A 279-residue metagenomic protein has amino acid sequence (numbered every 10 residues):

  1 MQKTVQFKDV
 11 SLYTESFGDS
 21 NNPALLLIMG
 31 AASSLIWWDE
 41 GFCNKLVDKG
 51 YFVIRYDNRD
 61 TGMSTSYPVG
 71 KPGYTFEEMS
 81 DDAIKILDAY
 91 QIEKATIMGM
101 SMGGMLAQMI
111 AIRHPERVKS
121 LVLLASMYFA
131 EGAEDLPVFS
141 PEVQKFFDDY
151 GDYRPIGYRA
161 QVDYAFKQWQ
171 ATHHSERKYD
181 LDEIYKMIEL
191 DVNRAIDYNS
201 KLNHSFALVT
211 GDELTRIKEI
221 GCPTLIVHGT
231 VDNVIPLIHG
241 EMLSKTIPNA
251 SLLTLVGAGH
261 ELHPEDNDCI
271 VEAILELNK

Functional and structural regions predicted by a protein language model:
V10-S66: Conserved HGGG/HGGXW glycine-rich cap/lid loop of the alpha/beta-hydrolase fold
E77-A95: Conserved acidic catalytic loop of the alpha/beta-hydrolase fold
E93-D135: Conserved hydrolase catalytic core segment
L121-P155: Flexible "cap/lid" loop of the alpha/beta hydrolase fold
P141-D149, Y153-T215, C222, M242: Alpha/beta-hydrolase
I220, I226-H228: Short beta-strand/loop motif that positions the catalytic acidic residue of the alpha/beta-hydrolase fold
V231-I235: Acidic catalytic loop of the alpha/beta-hydrolase fold
A250-K279: Catalytic active-site module of serine/aspartate enzymes centered on a nucleophile-bearing elbow/loop
